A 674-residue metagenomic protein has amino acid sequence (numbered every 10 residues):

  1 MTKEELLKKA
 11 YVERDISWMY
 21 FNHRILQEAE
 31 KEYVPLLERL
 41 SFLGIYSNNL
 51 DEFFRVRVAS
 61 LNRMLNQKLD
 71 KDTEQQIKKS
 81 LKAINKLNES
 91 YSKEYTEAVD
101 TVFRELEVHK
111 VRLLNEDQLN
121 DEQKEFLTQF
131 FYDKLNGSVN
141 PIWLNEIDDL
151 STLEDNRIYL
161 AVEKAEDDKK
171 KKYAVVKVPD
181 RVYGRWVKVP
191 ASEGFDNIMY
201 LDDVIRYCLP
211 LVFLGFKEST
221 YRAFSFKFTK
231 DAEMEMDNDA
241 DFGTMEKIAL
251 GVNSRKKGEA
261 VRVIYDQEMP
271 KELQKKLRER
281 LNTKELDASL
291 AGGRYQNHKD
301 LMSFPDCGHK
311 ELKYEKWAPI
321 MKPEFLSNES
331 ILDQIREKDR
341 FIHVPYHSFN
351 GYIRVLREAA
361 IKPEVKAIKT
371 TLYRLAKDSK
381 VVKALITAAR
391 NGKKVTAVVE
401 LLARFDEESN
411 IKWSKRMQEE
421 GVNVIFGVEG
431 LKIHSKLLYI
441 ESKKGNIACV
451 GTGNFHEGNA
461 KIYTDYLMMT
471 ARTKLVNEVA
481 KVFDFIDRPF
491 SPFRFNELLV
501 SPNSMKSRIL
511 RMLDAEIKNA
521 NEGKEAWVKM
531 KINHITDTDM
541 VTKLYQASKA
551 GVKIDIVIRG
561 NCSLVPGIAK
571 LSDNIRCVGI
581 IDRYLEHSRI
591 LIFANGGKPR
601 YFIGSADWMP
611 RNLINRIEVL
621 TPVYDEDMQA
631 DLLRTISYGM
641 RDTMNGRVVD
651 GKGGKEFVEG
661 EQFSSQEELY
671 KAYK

Functional and structural regions predicted by a protein language model:
M1-V528, Q546-A550, C562-Y584, I590-K674: N-terminal localization/anchoring segments of enzymes in phospholipid and broader phosphate metabolism
T538-V541, Y545: Glycine/threonine-rich ATP-lid/beta-loop region of ATP-binding domains
K553-V557: Hydrophobic alpha/beta core scaffold segments
